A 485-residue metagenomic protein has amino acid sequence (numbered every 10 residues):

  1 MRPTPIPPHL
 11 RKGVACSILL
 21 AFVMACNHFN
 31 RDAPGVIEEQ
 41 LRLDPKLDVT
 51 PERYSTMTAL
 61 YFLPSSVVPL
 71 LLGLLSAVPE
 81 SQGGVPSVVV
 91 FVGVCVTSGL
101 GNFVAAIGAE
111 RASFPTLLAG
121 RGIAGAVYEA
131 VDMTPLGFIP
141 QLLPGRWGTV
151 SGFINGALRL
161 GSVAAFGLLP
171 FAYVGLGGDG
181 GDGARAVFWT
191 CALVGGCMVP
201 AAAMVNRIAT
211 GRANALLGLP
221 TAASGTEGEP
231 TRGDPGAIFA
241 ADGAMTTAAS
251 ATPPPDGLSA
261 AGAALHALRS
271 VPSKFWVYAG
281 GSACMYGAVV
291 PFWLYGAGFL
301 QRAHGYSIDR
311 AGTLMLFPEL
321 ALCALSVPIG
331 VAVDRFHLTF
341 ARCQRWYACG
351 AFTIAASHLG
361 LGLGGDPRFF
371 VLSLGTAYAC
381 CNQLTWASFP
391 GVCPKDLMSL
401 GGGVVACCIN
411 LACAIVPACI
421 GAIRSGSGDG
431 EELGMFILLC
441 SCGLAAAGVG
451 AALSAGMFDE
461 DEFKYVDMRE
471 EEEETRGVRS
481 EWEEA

Functional and structural regions predicted by a protein language model:
A15-L47, L72, F292-A297, V416: Extracytoplasmic
P34-G35, P272-S326, N382, V416-P417: Extracytoplasmic gate region of multi-pass secondary transporters
V67-A112: Conserved MFS/SLC helix-loop-helix module at the cytosolic interface between two early adjacent transmembrane helices
V67-V85, S326-A341, R424: Helix-to-loop junctions at the C-terminal end of transmembrane segments in multipass secondary transporters
G120-L158: Cytoplasmic helix-loop-helix junction between adjacent transmembrane helices in 12-TM secondary transporters
A130-L143, C380-P394: Intracellular juxtamembrane helix-capping segments at the cytosolic ends of symmetry-related transmembrane helices
R185-M204, M435-S454: Symmetry-related core transmembrane helices of the 12-TM Major Facilitator Superfamily/SLC fold
F340-T385: C-terminal transmembrane helical hairpin of 12-TM major facilitator-type secondary transporters
